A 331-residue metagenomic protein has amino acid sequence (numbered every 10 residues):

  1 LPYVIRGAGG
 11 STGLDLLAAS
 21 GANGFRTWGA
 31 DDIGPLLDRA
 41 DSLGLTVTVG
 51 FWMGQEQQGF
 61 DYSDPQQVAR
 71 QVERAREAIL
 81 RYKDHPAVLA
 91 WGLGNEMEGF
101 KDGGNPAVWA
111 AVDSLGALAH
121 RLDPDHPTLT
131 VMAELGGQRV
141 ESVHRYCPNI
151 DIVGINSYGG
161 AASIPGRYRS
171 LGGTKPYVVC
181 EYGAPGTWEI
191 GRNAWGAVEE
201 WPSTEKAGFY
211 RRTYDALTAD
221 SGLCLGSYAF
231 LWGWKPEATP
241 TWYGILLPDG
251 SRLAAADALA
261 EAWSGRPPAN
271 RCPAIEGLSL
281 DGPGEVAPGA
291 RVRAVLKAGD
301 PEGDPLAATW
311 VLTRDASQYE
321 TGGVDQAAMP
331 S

Functional and structural regions predicted by a protein language model:
L1-I150, N156, A162-S163, L171-G173 (+3 more regions): Active-site mouth of glycoside hydrolases
A18, R169-D325: Substrate-binding clefts and catalytic carboxylate motifs of secreted carbohydrate-active enzymes
D38, G166, G191: Short amphipathic alpha-helical segments
A117, G166, D215: Active-site phosphate/pyrophosphate- and oxyanion-stabilizing loops and adjacent acidic/basic residues in soluble
